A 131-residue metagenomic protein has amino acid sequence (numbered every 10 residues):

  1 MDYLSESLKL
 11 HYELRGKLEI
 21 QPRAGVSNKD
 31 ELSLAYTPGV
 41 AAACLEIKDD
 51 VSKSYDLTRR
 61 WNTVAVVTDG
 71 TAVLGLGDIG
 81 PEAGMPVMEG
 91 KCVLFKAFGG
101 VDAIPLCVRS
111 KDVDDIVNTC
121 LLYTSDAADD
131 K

Functional and structural regions predicted by a protein language model:
D2, E13, P22, K91-V101 (+1 more regions): Extended, charged alpha/beta regions that create polyanion-binding interfaces
R15-D56: An N-cap/entry alpha-helix motif that binds or orients negatively charged groups
N28, T68-D78, F95-P105: Gly-rich Lys/Arg/Thr-decorated short loops/hinges at beta-loop-alpha junctions or inter-strand turns that position
Y55-R60, K96-A97, L122: Solvent-exposed alpha-helices and their adjacent loops that cap or buttress functional pockets in soluble metabolic
L74-M88: Glycine- and acidic-residue-enriched helix-capping/strand-helix junction motifs
L106-V113: Short beta->alpha junction loops
Y123-K131: Single conserved hydrophobic/aromatic residue that forms the stacking wall/gate of nucleotide- or nucleobase-binding
